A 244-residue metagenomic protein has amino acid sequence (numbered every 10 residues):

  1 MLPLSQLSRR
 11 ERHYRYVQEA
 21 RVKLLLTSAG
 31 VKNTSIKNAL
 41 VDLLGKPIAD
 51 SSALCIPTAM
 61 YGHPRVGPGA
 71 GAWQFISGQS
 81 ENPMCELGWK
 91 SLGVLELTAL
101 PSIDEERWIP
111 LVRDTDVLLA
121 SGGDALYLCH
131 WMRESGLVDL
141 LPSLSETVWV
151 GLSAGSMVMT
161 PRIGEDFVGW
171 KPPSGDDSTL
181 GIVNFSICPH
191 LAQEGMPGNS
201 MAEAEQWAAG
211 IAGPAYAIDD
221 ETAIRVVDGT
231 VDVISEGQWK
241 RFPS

Functional and structural regions predicted by a protein language model:
L2-L7: Extreme N-terminal basic, low-complexity initiation segments that serve as generic localization/processing leaders
R9-R21: Short, Lys/Arg-enriched N-terminal segments with co-localized hydrophobic residues within the first ~10-30 amino acids
R21, I48-A53, T115, E146: A general structural motif
R21-D50, A59-F75, G164-S244: C-terminal and late-domain segments of enzyme folds
M60-Y127, W131: Portal/gating segments that form or line small-molecule/metal binding sites
A120-M196: Class I SAM-dependent methyltransferase SAM-binding "motif I" and its flanking Rossmann-like core
